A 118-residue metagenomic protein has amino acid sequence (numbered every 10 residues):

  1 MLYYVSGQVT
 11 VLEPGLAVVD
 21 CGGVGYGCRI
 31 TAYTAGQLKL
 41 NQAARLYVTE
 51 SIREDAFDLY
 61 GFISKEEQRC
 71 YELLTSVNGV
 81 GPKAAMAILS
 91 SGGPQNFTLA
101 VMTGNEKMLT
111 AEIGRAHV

Functional and structural regions predicted by a protein language model:
Y4-S6, T10-A111: Long, highly charged, low-complexity intrinsically disordered interaction regions that mediate electrostatic DNA/RNA
I113-V118: Conserved small/polar residues in nucleotide/adenosyl-binding loops
